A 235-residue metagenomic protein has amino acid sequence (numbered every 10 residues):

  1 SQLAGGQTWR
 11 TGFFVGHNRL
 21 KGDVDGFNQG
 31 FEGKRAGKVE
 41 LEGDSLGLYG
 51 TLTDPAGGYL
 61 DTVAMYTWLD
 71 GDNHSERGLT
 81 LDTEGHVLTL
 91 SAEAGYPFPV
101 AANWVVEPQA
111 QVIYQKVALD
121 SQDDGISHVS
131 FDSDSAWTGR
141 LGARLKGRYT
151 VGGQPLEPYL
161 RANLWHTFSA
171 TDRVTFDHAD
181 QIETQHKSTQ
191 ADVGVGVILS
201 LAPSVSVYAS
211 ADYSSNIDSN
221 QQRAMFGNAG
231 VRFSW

Functional and structural regions predicted by a protein language model:
S1-W235: Membrane translocator/pore-forming domains, dominated by Gram-negative outer-membrane beta-barrels
